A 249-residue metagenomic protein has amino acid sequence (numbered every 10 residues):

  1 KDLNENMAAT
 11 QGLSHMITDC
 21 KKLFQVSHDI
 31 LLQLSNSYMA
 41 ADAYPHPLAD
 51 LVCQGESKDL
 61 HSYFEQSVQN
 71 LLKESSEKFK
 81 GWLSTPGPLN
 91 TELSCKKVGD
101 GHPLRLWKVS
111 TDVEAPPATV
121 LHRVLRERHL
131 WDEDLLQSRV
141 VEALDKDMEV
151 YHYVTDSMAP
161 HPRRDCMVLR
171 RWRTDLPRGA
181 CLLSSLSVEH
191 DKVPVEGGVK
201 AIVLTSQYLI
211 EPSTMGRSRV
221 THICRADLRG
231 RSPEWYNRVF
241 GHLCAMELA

Functional and structural regions predicted by a protein language model:
K1-A249: Eukaryotic helix-grip
